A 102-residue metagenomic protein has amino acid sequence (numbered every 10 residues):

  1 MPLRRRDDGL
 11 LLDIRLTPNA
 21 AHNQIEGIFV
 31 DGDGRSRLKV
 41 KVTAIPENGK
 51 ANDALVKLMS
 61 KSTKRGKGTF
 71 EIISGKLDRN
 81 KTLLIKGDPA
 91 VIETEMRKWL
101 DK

Functional and structural regions predicted by a protein language model:
M1-N48, D53, R65, E71-L77 (+1 more regions): Contiguous, often N-terminal, cationic amphipathic patches that form binding interfaces
V56: Generic structural marker for isolated residues within well-ordered, non-membrane alpha-helices of soluble domains
S62: C-terminal catalytic core of tyrosine-transesterase DNA break-rejoin enzymes
